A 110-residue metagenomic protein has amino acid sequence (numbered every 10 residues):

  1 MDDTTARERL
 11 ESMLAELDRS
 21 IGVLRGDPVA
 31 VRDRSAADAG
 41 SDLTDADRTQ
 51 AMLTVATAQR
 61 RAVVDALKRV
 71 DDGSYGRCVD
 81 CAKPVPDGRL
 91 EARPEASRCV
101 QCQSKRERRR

Functional and structural regions predicted by a protein language model:
M1-D72, A92, R109-R110: Interaction interfaces in information-processing and related assembly proteins
D72-G76, K83: Conserved RNAP core-binding helix
G76-V79, S97: Cys/His-enriched microdomains
D80-C81, Q101: Short, cysteine/histidine-rich loop/knuckle motifs that typically chelate Zn2+
P86, E107: Short functional micro-motifs and their immediate structural scaffolds
E95-S104: Cysteine-rich micro-motifs
